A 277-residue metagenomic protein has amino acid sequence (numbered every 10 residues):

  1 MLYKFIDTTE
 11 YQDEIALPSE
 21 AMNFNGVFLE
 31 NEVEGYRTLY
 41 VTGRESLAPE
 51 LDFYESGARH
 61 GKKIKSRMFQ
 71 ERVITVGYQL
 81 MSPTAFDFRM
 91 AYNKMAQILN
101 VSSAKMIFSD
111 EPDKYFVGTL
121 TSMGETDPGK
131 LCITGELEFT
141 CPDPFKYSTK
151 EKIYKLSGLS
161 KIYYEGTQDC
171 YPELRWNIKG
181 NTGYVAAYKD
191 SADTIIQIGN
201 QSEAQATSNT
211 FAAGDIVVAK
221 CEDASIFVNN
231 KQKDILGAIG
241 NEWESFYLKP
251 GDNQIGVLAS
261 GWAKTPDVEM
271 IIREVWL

Functional and structural regions predicted by a protein language model:
M1-F53: Polar/acidic, low-complexity leader/linker segments enriched in S/T/G and N/D
F5-T9, G77-S122, Q254: Short, acidic/charged, Gly/Pro-enriched secondary-structure junctions
M22, T140-P144, F227-N230: Mixed-charge, glycine-accented linear interaction segment located at domain edges/termini
R59-F86, L131-F145, N253: Oligomerization/assembly interface segments of phage tail-like spikes and tubes
M68-R72, I98-N100, G129-I133, G166-Q168 (+2 more regions): Solvent-exposed loop and beta-edge segments used for protein-protein assembly and interaction
I74-V76, G118, G135-L137, P172 (+2 more regions): Hydrophobic residues positioned within well-ordered beta-strands of beta-sheet architectures
V101-F145, E151: Short beta-strand and beta-hairpin "edge-sheet" elements
S148-L277: Intrinsically disordered, low-complexity segments enriched in serine, threonine, and glycine
